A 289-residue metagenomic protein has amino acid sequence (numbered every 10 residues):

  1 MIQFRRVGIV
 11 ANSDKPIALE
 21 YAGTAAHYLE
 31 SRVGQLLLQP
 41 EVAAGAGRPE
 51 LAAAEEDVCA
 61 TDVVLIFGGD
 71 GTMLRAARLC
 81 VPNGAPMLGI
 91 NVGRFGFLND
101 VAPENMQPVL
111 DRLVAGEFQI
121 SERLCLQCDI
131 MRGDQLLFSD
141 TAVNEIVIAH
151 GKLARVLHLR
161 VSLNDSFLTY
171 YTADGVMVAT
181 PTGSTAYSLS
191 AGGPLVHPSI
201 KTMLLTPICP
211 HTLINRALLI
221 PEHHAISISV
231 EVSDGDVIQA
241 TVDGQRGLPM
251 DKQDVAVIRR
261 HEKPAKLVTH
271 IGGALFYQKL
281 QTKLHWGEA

Functional and structural regions predicted by a protein language model:
M1-V63, E104-Q119, I130-D140: ATP/NTP phosphate-donor binding region
I9, I66, V178: Redox-cofactor binding/interface segments in oxidoreductases and associated redox assembly factors
N12, L65, G69, N91 (+2 more regions): A residue-level signal for conserved active-site and pocket-lining positions in enzyme catalytic cores
A18-L19, G71-A77, T185-S190: Short glycine/serine/threonine-rich phosphate/pyrophosphate-binding segments that cradle anionic phosphate groups
C80-I90, F97: Gly/Ser-rich helix-loop-strand patches that form or flank binding pockets for ribonucleotide-derived cofactors
F95-D174: Catalytic core of DAGKc-family lipid kinases
I148, N164-F167, R216-A289: ATP/nucleoside-binding phosphotransfer catalytic cores, i.e., glycine-rich phosphate-binding loops
T169-D174, V178-I214: Gly/Ser/Thr-rich active-site loops/lids in small-molecule metabolic enzymes that frequently grip phosphoryl groups
